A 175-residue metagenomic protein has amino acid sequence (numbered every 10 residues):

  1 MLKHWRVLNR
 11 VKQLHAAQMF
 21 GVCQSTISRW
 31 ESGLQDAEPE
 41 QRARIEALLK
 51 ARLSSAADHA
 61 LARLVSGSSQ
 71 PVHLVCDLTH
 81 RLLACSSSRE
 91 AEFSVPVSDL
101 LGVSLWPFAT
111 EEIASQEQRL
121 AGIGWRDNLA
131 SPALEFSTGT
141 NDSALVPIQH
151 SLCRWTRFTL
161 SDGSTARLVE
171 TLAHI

Functional and structural regions predicted by a protein language model:
M1-L8: A short, Lys/Arg-rich alpha-helix, primarily the initiator
L2, F20-G21, L48-A51: Secretory-pathway ectodomains
V7, Q18, A91: Short polybasic/polar patches that bind polyanions
R10-S28: Short alpha-helical DNA-recognition segment
D36-H59: DNA major-groove recognition helix of helix-turn-helix/homeodomain DNA-binding modules
S55-P71: Short, basic/aromatic recognition patches
Q70-I175: Sensory/regulatory domains in signal-transduction proteins
